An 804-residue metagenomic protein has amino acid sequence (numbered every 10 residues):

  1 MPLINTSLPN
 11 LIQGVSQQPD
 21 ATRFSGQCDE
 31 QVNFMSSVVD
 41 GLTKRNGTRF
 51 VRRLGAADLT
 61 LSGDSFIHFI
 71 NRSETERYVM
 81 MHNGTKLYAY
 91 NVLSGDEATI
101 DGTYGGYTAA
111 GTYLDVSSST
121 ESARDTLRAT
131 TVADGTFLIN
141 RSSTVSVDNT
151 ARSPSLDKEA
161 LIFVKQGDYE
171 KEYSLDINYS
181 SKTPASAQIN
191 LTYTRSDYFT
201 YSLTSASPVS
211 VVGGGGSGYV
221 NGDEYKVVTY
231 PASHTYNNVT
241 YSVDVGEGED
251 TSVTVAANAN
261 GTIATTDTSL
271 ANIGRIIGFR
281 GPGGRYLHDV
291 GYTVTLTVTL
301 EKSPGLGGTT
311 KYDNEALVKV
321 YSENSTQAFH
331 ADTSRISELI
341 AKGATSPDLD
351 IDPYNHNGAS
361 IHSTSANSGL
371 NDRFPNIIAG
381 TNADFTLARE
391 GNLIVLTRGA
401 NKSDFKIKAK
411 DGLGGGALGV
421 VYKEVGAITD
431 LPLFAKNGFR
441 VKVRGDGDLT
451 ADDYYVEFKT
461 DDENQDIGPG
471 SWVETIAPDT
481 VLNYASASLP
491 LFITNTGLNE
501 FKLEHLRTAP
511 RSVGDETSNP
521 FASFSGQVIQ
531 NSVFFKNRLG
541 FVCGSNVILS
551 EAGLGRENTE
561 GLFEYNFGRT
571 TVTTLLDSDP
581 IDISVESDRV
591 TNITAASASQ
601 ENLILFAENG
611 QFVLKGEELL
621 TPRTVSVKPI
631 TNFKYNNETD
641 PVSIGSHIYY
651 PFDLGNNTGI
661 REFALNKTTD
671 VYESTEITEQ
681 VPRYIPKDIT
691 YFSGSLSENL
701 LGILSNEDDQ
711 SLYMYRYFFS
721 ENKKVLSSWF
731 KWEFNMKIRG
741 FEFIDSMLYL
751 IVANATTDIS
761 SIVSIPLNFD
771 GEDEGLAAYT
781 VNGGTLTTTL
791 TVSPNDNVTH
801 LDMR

Functional and structural regions predicted by a protein language model:
M1-G95, G426-N531, F535-I593, F652-Y672: N-terminal beta-propeller domains
I4-L61, N71, L654-R804: Beta-sheet repeat architectures centered on beta-propellers
T60-T75, S119-V132, A522-F535, V585-Q600 (+4 more regions): Structural signature of eukaryotic scaffold interfaces centered on beta-propeller domains
G84-Y88, S143-T144, L393, R538 (+8 more regions): Loop/turn residues immediately N-terminal
V92-T99, A109-E172, A366, A379-L413: Hydrophobic or amphipathic alpha-helical targeting/insertion segments
G135, K158-K165, G308-S523: Long, charge-dense tracts
A185-V320: Conserved, function-critical positions that sit in or immediately flank catalytic and ligand-binding motifs
E617-N656: Catalytic or ion-translocation cores adjacent to nucleophile or general acid/base/metal-coordination motifs in diverse
